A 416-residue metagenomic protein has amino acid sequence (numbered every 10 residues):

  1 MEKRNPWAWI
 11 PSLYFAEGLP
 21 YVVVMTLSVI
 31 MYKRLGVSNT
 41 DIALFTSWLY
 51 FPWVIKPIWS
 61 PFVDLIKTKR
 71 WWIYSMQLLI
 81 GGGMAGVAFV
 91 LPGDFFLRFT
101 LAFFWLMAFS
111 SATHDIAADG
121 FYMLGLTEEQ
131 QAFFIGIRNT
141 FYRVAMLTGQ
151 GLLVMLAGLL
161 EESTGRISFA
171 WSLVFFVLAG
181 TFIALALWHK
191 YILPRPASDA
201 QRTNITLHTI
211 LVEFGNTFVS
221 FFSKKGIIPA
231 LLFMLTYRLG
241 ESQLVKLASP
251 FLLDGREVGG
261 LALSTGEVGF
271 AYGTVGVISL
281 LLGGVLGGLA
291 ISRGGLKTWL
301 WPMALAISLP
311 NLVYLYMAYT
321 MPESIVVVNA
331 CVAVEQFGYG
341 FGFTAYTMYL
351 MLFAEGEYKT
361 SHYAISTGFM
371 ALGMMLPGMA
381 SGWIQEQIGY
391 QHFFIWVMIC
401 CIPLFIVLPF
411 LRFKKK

Functional and structural regions predicted by a protein language model:
M1-R4, V37, A88-L91, F95-F99 (+4 more regions): Intracellular loop-helix junctions on the cytosolic face of multi-pass helical membrane proteins
E2-W53, I228-F233, Y237-E257: Helix-loop boundary and gating motifs at the non-cytosolic
V37-F51, R256-I278, V327, S361 (+1 more regions): Loop-to-transmembrane helix entry
I55-T68, L282-W299, Q385-E386: Helix-to-loop junctions at the C-terminal end of transmembrane segments in multipass secondary transporters
P61, T148-F169, G288-L289, L376-H392: Transmembrane alpha-helix termini and helix-breaking/packing motifs in multi-pass membrane transporters
L65-L79, S292-A306, I325: Cytoplasmic membrane-interface "Motif A"-like loop-to-helix N-cap segments of 12-TM Major Facilitator Superfamily
Y74, L78-F95, L305-E323: C-terminal ends and interior cores of transmembrane alpha-helices in multi-pass membrane transporters/permeases
T298-Y346: C-terminal transmembrane helical hairpin of 12-TM major facilitator-type secondary transporters
